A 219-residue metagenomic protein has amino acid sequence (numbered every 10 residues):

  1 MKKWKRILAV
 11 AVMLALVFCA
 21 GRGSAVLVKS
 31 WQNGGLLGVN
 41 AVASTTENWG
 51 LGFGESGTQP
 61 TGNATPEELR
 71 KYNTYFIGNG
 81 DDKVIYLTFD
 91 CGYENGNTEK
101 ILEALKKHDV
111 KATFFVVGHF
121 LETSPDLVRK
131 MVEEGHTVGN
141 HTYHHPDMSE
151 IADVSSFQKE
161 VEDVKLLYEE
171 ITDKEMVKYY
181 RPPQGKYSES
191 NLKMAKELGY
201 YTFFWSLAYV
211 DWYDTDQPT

Functional and structural regions predicted by a protein language model:
M1-I85, E103-A112: Terminal accessory/targeting
G57-S149, K165-E169, M176-V177: Active-site beta->alpha N-cap acidic-glycine motif
K130-E133, S156-K159, K196: Short, hinge-like loop/turn segments at secondary-structure boundaries
H145-A152, V210-Y213: A short acidic, helix-capping loop that chelates divalent metal ions and anchors anionic groups
A152-K159, P218: Alpha-helix N-cap and loop-to-helix initiation/capping positions
Q158-L167, T172, K193-M194: Soluble catalytic domains of enzymes that build or remodel membrane lipids, polysaccharides, and related
L192-T219: His/Asp/Glu-enriched short active-site or ligand-binding loop at hydrolase and phosphoryl-transfer sites
